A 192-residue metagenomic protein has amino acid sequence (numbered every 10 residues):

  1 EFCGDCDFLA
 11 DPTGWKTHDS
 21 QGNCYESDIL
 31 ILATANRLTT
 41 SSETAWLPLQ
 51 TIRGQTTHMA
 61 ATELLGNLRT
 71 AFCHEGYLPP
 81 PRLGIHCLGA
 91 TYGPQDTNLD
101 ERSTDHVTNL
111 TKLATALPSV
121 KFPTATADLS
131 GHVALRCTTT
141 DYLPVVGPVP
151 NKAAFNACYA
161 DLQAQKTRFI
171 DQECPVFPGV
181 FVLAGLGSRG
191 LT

Functional and structural regions predicted by a protein language model:
E1, I31, F181-L183: Hydrophobic/aromatic beta-strand patches that form the interior of the parallel beta-sheet core in alpha/beta enzyme
E1-K16: A conserved short coil-to-beta-strand element within the FAD-binding core of flavoproteins
C6-F8, Y77-P80, V146: A structural signal for short hydrophobic beta-strand segments in well-ordered beta-sheet cores
A10-T13, L83-G84, N151: Short strand-connecting beta-turns/loops that link adjacent beta-strands
H18-F72, L99-H106, S119-T124: Central helical "cap/lid" subdomain
T62-G89: Conserved FAD-binding catalytic core of PHBH/FMO-like flavoproteins
P81-L129: Conserved FAD/dinucleotide-binding core of flavoprotein oxidoreductases
F122-T192: C-terminal catalytic lobe of FAD-dependent flavoproteins
